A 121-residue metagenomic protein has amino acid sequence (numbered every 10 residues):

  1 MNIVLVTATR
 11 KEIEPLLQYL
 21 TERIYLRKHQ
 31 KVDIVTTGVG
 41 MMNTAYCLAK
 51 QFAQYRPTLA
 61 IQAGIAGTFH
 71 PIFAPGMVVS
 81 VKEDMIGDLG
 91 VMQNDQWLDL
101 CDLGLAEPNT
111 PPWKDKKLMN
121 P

Functional and structural regions predicted by a protein language model:
M1-Y55: N-terminal short beta-loop-beta anion/metal-coordinating cradle
E12-I13, G67-H70: Short, active-site-adjacent cap segments at secondary-structure transitions
R56-I61: Proline-aspartate-enriched helix->loop->beta-strand connector
H70-P121: Mid-sequence, gly/pro-rich, charge-dense loop/helix-turn segments that line enzyme active sites
